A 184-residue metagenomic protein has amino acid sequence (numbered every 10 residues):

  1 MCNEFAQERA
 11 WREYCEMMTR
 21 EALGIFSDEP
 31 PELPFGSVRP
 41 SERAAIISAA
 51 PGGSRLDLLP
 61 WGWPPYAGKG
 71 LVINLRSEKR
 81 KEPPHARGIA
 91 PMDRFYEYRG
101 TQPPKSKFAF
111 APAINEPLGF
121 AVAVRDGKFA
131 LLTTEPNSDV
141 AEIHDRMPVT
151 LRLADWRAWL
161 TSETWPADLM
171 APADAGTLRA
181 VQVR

Functional and structural regions predicted by a protein language model:
M1-R184: Short linear sequence motif anchored by a di-proline
